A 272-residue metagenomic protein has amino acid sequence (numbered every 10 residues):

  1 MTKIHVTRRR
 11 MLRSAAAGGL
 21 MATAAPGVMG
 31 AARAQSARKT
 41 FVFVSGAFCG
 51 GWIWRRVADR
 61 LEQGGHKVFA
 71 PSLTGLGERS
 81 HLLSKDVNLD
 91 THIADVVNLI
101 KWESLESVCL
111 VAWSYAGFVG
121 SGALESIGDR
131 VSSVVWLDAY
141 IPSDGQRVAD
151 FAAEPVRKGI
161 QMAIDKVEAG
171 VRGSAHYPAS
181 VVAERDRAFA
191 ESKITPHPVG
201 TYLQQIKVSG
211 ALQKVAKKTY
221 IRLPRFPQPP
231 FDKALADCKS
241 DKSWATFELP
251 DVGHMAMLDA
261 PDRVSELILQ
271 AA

Functional and structural regions predicted by a protein language model:
K3-I4, R10-A31: N-terminal export signals
G27-V44: C-terminal segment of N-terminal export signals and the immediately downstream linker at the start of the mature
K39-E78: Conserved HGGG/HGGXW glycine-rich cap/lid loop of the alpha/beta-hydrolase fold
L73-V108, E125-G128, F151-A153: Active-site loop/oxyanion-hole signature of alpha/beta-hydrolase fold enzymes
C109-D144: Conserved hydrolase catalytic core segment
V135-G170: Flexible "cap/lid" loop of the alpha/beta hydrolase fold
P224-P250, L258: Conserved loop-alpha-helix segment in the C-terminal half of the alpha/beta-hydrolase fold that carries the catalytic
L258-Q270: Post-His helix in hydrolase/transferase enzymes
